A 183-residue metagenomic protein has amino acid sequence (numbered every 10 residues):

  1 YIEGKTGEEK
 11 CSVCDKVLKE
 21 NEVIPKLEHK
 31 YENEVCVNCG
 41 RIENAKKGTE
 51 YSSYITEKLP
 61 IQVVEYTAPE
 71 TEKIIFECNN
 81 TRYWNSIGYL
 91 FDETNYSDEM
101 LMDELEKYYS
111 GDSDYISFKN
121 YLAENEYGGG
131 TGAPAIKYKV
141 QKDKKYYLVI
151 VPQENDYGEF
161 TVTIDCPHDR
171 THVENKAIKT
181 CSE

Functional and structural regions predicted by a protein language model:
Y1, A45, Y66-A68, Y138-V140 (+1 more regions): Hydrophobic beta-strand core residues of beta-sandwich domains
Y1-I42, H168-E183: Extracellular modular ligand-binding repeats in secreted and cell-surface proteins
T6, V17-K19, P25, K47 (+7 more regions): Exposed, low-complexity/repetitive linear segments and helix-based recognition motifs, biased toward charged/polar
E43-E50: Predominantly extracellular/luminal regions of secreted and cell-surface proteins, especially disulfide-bonded
S53-P167: Acidic, Ser/Thr/Pro-rich low-complexity intrinsically disordered segments
